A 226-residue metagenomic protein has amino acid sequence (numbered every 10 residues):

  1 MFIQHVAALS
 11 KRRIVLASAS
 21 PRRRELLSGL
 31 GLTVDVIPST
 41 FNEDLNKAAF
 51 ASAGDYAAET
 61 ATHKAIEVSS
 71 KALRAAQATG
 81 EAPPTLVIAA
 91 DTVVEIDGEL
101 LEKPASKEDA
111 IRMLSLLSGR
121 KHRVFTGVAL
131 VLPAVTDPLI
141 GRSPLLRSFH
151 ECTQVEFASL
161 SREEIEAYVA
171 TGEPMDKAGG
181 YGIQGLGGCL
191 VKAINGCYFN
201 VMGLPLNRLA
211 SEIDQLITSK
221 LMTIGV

Functional and structural regions predicted by a protein language model:
M1-I3, P21, P38-S39: Short glycine/proline-centered loop/turn elements that form peptide/ligand docking sites
F2-V15, S28-G29, A51-V226: Anionic-ligand binding patches
L16-S20: Glycine-rich beta-to-alpha transition loops that act as phosphate-gripper elements at the mouths of alpha/beta enzyme
L32: Glycine-rich, acidic and aromatic/proline-enriched surface loops and short helix-turn segments that act as binding
D35-E43: A short beta-strand-loop structural module common to alpha/beta enzyme folds
E43-D44, I96: Short beta->alpha connector loops of Rossmann-like oxidoreductase domains
D44-N46, P138: Generic structural signal for helix capping and beta-alpha/helix-loop junctions
